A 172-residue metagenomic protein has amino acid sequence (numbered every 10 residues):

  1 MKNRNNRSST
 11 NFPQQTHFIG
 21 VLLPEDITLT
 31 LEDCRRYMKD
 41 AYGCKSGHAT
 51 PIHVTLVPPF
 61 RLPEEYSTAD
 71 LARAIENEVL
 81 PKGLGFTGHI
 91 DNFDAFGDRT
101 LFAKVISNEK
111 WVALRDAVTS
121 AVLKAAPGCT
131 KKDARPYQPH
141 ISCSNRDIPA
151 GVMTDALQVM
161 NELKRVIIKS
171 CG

Functional and structural regions predicted by a protein language model:
M1-T87, N108-K169: Basic, often amphipathic N-terminal segments
D91-N92: Short edge beta-strands and adjacent beta->alpha junctions
F96: Extracellular/luminal beta-rich ligand-recognition and adhesion surfaces characterized by aromatic-Gly/Pro-enriched
R99-E109: Short, low-order "capping/linker" segments at domain edges
